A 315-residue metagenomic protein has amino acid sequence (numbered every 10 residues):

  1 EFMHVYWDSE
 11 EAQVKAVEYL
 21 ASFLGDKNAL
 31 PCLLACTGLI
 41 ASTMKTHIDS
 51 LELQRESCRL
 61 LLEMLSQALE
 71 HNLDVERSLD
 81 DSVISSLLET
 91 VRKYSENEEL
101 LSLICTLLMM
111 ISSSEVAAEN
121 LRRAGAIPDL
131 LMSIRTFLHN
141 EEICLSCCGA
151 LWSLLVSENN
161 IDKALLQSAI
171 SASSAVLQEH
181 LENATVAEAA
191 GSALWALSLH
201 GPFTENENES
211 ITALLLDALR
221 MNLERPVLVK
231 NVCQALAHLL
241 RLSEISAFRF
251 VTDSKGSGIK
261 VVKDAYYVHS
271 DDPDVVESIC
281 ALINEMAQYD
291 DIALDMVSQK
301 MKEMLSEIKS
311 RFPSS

Functional and structural regions predicted by a protein language model:
E1-L33, T37-G38: N-terminal "cap/leader" segments of large eukaryotic alpha-helical scaffolds
F2-M3, V17, A29, C58 (+4 more regions): Intrinsically disordered, low-complexity linker/propeptide segments enriched in Ser/Thr/Gly/Pro and acidic residues
V5, T46, E76, K93 (+7 more regions): Short basic coil micro-motifs at the edges of alpha-helical modules that engage polyanionic partners
W7-A21, I48-L65, S95-S113, R123 (+8 more regions): Alpha-helical solenoid repeats of the armadillo/HEAT superfamily in eukaryotic scaffolding/adaptor proteins
D26-L33, A68-R77, E115-R123, S157-L166 (+3 more regions): Flexible loop/turn segments at the boundaries of HEAT repeats in alpha-solenoid HEAT proteins
L34-K45, E76-L87, R122-L130, S146 (+6 more regions): Alpha-helical scaffold repeats of the Armadillo/HEAT/TPR superfamily
